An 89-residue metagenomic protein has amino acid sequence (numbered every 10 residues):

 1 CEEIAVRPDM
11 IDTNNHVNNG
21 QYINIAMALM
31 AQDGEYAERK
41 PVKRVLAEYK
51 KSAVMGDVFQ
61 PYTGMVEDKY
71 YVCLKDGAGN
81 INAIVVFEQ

Functional and structural regions predicted by a protein language model:
C1-K43: Hot-dog-fold acyl-thioester-processing enzymes
I4-V6, A47, V85: Preference for bulky hydrophobic residues occupying beta-strand positions in well-ordered beta-sheet regions
H16-N19, Q32, Q60-Y62, V85-F87: Surface-exposed beta-strand edges and their flanking turn/coil or helix-capping segments
D33-V66: A conserved acidic, glycine/proline-rich C-terminal tail/linker
A53-M55, G64-Q89: HotDog/MaoC-like acyl-thioester-processing domains
